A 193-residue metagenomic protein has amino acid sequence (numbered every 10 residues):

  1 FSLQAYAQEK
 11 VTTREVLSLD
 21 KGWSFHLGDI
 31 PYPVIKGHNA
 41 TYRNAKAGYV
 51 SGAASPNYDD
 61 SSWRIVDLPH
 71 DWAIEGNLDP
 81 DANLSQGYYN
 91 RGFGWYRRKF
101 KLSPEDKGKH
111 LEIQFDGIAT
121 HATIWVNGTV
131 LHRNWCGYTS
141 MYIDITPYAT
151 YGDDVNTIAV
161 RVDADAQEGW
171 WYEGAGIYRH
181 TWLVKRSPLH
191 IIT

Functional and structural regions predicted by a protein language model:
L3-P80, V155-D163, I177, L183: Accessory carbohydrate-binding/adhesion or oligomerization-edge regions at the termini of glycan-active proteins
E15, H26-I30, Y49, Q86 (+1 more regions): Accessory beta-strand-rich segments of carbohydrate-active enzymes
